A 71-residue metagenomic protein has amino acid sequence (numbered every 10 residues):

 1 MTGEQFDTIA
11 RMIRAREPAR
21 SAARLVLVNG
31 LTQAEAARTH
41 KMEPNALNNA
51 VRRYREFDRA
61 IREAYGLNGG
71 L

Functional and structural regions predicted by a protein language model:
M1-A19: Short, Lys/Arg-enriched anionic-surface-contact patches
A15-L31: Short, amphipathic alpha-helical "recognition" segments used to contact nucleic acids or chromatin
E35-H40: Short alpha-helical "recognition helix" segments of helix-turn-helix
K41, R52-R59: Residue-level detection of the helix-turn-helix DNA-binding "recognition helix"
E56-L71: Intrinsically disordered, low-complexity basic tails/linkers immediately adjacent to helix-turn-helix/homeobox/MYB/SANT
